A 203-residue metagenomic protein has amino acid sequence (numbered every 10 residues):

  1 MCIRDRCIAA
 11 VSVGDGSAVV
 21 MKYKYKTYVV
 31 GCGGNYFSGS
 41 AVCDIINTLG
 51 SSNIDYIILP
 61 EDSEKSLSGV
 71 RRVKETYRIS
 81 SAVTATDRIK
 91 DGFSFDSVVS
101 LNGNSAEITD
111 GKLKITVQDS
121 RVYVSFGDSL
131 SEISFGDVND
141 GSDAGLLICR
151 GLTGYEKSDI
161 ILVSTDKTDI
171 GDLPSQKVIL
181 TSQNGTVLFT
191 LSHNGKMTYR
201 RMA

Functional and structural regions predicted by a protein language model:
R4-A203: Non-globular, low-confidence helical/coil segments that flank catalytic cores
